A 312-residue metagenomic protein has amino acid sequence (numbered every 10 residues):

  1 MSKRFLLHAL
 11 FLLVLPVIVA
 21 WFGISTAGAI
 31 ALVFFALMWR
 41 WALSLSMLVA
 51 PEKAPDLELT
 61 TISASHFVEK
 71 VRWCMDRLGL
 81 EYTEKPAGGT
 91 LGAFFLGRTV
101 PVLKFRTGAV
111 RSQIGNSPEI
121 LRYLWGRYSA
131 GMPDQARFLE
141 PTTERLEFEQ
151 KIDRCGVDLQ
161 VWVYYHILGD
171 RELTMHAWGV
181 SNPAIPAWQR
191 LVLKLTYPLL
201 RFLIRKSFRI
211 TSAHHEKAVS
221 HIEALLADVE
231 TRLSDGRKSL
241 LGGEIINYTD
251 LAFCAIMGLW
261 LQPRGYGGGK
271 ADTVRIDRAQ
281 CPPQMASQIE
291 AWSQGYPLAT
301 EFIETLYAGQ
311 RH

Functional and structural regions predicted by a protein language model:
S2-W188: GST-like domain detector, emphasizing the conserved glutathione-binding G-site in the N-terminal thioredoxin-like
L6, G156-D272: GST-like fold's C-terminal all-alpha helical module
L59-S63, G108-S112, E140, E147 (+4 more regions): Conserved aromatic-histidine-acidic binding/catalytic patches
K70, C74, Y123, H221-R232 (+1 more regions): Amphipathic alpha-helical segments that form well-ordered structural scaffolds and often line/cohere around active
N116, P141-E144, F148, C155 (+4 more regions): Alpha-helical structural motif
I185, R311-H312: C-terminal end-of-chain micro-motif
A255-Q310: Short His-centered aromatic/hydrophobic patch
